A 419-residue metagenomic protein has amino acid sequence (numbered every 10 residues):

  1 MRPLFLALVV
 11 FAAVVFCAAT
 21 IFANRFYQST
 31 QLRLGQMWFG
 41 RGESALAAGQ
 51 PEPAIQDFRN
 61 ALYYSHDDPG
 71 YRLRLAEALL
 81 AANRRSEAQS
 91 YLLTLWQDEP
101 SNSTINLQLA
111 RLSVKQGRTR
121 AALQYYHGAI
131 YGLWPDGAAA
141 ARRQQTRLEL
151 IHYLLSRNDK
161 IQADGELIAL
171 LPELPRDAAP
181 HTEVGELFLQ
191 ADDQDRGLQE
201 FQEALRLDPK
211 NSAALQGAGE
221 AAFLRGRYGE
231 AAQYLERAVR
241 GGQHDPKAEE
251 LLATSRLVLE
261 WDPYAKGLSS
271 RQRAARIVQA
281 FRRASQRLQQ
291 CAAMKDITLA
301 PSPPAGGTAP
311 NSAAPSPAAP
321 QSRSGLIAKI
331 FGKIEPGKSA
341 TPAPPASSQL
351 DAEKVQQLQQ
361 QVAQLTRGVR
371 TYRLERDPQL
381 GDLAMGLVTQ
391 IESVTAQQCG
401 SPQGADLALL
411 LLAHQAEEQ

Functional and structural regions predicted by a protein language model:
Q31-D67, R74-E77, A81, E149-R157: Alpha-helical segment of the N-proximal tetratricopeptide repeat
A47, A81, K115, E149-S156 (+3 more regions): Register position in tetratricopeptide repeats
N60-Y63, L93-Q97, G128-Y131, A138 (+3 more regions): Conserved structural position within tetratricopeptide repeats
